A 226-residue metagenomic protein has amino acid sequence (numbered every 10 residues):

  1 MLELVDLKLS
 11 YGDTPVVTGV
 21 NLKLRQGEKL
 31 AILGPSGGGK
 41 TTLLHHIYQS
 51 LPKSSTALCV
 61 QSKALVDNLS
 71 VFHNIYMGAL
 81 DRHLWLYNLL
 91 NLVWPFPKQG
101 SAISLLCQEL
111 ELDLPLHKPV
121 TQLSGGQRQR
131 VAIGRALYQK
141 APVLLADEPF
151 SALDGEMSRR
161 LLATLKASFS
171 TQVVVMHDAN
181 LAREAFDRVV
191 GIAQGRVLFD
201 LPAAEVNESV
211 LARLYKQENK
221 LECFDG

Functional and structural regions predicted by a protein language model:
L2, V17-G19: Conserved structural motif at the start of ABC-family nucleotide-binding domains
L89-P115: Conserved ABC ATPase "signature" region
P119-L123, Q127: Conserved ABC ATPase signature
I133: Hydrophobic anchor residue at the start of the ABC signature
L144-D147: Catalytic Walker B motif of ABC-type/P-loop ATPase nucleotide-binding domains
M176-H177: H-loop/switch region of ABC-family ATPase nucleotide-binding domains
R196-N219: Conserved beta-strand-loop-alpha-helix hinge in the C-terminal portion of ABC ATPase nucleotide-binding domains
